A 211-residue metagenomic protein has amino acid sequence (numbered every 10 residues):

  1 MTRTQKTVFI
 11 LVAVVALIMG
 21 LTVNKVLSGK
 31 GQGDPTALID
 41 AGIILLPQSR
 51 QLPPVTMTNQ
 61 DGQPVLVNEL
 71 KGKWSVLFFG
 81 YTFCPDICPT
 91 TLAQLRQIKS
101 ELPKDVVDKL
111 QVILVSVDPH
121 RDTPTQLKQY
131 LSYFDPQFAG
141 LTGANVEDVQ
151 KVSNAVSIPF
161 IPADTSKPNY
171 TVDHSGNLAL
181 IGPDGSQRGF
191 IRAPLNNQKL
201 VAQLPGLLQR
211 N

Functional and structural regions predicted by a protein language model:
M1-P54, R210-N211: N-terminal targeting signals for export/organelle localization
L52-P53, W74-S75, S175-G176: Short loop/turn microsegments at loop-to-beta-strand junctions
V65-L66, R188: Generic structural signal for well-ordered beta-strand positions
V67-L95: Short active-site neighborhood of thiol/selenol oxidoreductases, capturing the structured segment around
K73, T91-L114, S132: Conserved helix-turn-beta segment immediately C-terminal to the redox Cys motif in thioredoxin-like folds
K109-D122, F138-E147: Thiol-based oxidoreductase modules, predominantly thioredoxin-like and allied folds used for disulfide exchange
K128-S175: Short, internal strand/loop/helix patches that form the active-site neighborhood or redox-interaction surface
N154, D164-N211: Thiol-/selenol-based redox modules, centered on thioredoxin-like and closely related oxidoreductase domains
